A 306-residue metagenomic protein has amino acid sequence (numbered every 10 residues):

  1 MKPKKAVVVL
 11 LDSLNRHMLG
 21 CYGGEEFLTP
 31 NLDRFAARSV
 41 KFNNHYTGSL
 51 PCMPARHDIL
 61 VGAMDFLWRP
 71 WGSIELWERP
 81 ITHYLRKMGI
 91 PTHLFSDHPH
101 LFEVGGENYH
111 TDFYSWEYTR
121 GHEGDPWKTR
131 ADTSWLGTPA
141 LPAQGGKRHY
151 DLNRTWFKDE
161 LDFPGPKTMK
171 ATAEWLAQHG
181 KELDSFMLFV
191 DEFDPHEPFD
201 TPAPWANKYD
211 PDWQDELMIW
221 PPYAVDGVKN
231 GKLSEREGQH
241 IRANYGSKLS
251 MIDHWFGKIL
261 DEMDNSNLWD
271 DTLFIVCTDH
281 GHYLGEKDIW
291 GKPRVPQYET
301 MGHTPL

Functional and structural regions predicted by a protein language model:
M1-V40, S49, R86: Active-site-proximal N-terminal segment of extracellular/periplasmic enzymes that hydrolyze or transfer
K2-V8, Y109-E117, Y150-N153, K158-L217 (+1 more regions): Active-site regions of oxyanion-processing enzymes, predominantly non-cytosolic
D12, I59, I81, L85 (+7 more regions): Generic structural signal for small/hydrophobic residues in well-ordered secondary structure, especially within
C21-G23, S39-L60, G72-E75, L94-G105 (+3 more regions): Short, solvent-exposed turn/loop segments enriched in Gly/Ser/Thr/Pro and often Arg
F27, P198-D210, E262-L306: Histidine-centered active-site microenvironments of extracellular/periplasmic hydrolases and transferases
R56-K158: Catalytic-site neighborhoods of secreted/periplasmic enzymes that process anionic sulfate/phosphate groups
G105-R148, F193-L233, P305: Core domains of carbohydrate- and sulfate-ester-processing enzymes
F163-G180, I219, V225-T272: A long, amphipathic alpha-helix that forms part of the scaffold/cap immediately adjacent to metal-dependent active
